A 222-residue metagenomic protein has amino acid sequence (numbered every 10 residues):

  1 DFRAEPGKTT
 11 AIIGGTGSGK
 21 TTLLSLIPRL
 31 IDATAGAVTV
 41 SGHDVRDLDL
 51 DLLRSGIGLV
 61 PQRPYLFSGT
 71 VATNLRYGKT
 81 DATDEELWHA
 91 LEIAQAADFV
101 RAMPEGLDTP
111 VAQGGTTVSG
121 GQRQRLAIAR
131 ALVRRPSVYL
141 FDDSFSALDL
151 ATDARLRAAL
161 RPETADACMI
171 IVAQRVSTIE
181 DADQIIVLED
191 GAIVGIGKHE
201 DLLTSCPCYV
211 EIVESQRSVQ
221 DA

Functional and structural regions predicted by a protein language model:
D1-A222: ABC-type nucleotide-binding domain
